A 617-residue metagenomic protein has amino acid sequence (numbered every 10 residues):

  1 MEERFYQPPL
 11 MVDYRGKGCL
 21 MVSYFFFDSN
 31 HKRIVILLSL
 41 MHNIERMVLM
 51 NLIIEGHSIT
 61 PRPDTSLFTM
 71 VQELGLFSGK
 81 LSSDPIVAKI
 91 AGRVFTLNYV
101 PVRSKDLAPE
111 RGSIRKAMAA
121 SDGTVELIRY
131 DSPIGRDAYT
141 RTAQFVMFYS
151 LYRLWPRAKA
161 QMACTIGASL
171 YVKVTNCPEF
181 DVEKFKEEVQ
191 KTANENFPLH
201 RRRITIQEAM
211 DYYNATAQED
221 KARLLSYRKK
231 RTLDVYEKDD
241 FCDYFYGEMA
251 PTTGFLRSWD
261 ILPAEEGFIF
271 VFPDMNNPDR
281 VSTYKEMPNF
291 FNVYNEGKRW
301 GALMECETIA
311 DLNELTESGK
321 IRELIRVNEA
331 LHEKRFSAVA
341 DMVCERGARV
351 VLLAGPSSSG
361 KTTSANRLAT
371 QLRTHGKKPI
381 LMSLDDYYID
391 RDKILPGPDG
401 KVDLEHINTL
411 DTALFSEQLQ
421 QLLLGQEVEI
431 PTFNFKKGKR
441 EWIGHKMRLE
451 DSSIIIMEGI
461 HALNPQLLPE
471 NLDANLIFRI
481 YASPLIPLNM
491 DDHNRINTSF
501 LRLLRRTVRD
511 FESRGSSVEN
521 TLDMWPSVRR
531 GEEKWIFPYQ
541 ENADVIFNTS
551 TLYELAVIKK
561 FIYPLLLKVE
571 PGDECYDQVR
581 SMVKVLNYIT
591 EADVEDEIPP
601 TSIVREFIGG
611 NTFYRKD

Functional and structural regions predicted by a protein language model:
I86-V87, A91, V102-E110, K116-A138 (+4 more regions): Auxiliary tRNA-acceptor-end handling modules of aminoacyl-tRNA synthetases
L353: Hydrophobic anchor at the beta1->P-loop junction of P-loop NTPases
S358: Walker A (P-loop) phosphate-binding loop of P-loop NTPases
K361: Conserved lysine of the Walker
S364, L368: Hydrophobic positions on the alpha1 helix immediately C-terminal to the Walker A/P-loop
H375-R391: Short beta-strand-centered segment that lines the nucleotide-binding/catalytic pocket of NTP-utilizing
I394-F435: Conserved nucleotide-sensing/catalytic segment adjacent to the nucleotide-binding pocket in NTP-handling enzymes
L468-D617: Conserved NTP phosphate-binding and transfer environment spanning the P-loop NTPase/kinase superfamily
